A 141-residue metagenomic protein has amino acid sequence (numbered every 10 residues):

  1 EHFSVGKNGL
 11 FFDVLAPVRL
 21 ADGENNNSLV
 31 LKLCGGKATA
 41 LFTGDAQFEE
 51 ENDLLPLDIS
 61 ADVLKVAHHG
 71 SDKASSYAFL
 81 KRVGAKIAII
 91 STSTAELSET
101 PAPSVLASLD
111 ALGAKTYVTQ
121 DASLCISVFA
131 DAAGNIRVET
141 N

Functional and structural regions predicted by a protein language model:
E1-V63, A74, A122-N141: Core dinuclear metal-dependent hydrolase active-site scaffold
E51-C125: Cap/insert and terminal regions of metallo-dependent hydrolase folds
